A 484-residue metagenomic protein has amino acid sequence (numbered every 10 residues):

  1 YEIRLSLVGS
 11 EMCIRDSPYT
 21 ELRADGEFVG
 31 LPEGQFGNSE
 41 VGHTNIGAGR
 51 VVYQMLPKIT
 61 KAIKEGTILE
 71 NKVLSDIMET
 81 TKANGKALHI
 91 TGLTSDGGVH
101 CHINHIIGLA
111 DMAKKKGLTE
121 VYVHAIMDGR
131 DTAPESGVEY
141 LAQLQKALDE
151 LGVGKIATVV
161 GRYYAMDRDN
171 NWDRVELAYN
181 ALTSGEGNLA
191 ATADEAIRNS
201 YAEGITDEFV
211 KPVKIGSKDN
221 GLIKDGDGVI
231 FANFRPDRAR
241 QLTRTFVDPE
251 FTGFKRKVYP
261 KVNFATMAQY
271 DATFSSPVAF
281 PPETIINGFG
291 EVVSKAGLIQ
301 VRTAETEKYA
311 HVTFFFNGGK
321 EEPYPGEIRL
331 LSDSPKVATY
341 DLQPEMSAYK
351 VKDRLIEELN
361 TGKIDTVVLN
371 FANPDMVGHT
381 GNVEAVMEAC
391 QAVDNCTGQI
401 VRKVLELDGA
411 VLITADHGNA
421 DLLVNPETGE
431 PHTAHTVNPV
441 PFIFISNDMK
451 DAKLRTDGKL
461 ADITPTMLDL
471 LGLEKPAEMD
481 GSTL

Functional and structural regions predicted by a protein language model:
Y1-I14: Short, small-residue-biased leader/transition segments that mark boundaries at the very start of proteins
E11, P18, D25-L93, H100-T119 (+2 more regions): His/Asp/Glu-rich, glycine-adjacent segments that coordinate divalent cations and/or stabilize oxyanion chemistry on
V73, K363-C396: Active-site His/acidic residue clusters
T94, V368, I413-T414: Generic enzyme active-site microenvironment
D169-R174, G378-M387, G418-T433: Short glycine/threonine-rich loop-to-helix capping motif typified by GTGT followed within a few residues by an Asp-Pro
V175-E186, D457-S482: Non-catalytic, well-ordered alpha-helical segments in soluble enzyme domains
E388-T428, M467: Metal-dependent active-site segment of extracytoplasmic phospho-/sulfohydrolases and closely related
T428-T466, L470-L471: Substrate-binding rim/cap in mid-to-C-terminal beta-strand-loop elements of soluble/periplasmic
